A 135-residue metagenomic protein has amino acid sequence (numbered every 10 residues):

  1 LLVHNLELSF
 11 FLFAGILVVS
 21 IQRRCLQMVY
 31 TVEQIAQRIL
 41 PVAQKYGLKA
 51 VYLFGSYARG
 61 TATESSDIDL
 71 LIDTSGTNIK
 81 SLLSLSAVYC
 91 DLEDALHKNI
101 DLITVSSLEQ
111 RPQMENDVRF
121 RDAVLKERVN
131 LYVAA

Functional and structural regions predicted by a protein language model:
H4, L8, L12-A50, R59-G60 (+2 more regions): Catalytic core of pol beta-like nucleotidyltransferases
L53, I68-L70: A structural signal for short, well-ordered beta-strand segments
S56: Conserved H-loop
